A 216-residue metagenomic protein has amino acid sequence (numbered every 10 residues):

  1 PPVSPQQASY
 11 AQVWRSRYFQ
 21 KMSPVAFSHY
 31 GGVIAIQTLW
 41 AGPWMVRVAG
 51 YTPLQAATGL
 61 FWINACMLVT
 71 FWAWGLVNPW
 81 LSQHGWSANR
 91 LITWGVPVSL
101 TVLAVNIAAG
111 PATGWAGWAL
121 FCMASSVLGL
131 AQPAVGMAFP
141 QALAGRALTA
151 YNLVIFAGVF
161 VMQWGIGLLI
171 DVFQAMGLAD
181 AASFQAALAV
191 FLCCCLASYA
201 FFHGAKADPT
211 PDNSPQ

Functional and structural regions predicted by a protein language model:
P1-P24, V48, Q216: Juxtamembrane intracellular "pre-TM" segments in multi-pass secondary transporters
R17-G75, V159-G167: Extracytoplasmic gate region of multi-pass secondary transporters
Q20-H29, W62, A116-F121, Y151 (+1 more regions): Alpha-helical transmembrane segments of MFS and MFS-like solute carriers/permeases
T52, L168-C193: A membrane-interface helix-boundary motif in multi-pass transporters
T70-W86, I170: Helix-to-loop junctions at the C-terminal end of transmembrane segments in multipass secondary transporters
W86-A131: C-terminal transmembrane helical hairpin of 12-TM major facilitator-type secondary transporters
N106-I107, L188-Q216: Multi-pass alpha-helical transporter architecture, strongest for 12-TM Major Facilitator/SLC carriers used
Q141-A175: A late C-terminal transmembrane helix in Major Facilitator Superfamily
